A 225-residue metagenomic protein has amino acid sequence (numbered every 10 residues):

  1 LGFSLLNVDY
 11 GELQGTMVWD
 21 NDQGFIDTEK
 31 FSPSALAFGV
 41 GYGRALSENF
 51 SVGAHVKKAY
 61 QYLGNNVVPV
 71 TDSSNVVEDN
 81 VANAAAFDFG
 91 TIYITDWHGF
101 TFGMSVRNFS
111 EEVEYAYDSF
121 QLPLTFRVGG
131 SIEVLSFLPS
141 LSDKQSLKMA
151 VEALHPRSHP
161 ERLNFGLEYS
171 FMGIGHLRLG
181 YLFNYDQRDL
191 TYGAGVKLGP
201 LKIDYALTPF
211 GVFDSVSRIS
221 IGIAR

Functional and structural regions predicted by a protein language model:
L1-R225: Subset of outer-membrane beta-barrel
